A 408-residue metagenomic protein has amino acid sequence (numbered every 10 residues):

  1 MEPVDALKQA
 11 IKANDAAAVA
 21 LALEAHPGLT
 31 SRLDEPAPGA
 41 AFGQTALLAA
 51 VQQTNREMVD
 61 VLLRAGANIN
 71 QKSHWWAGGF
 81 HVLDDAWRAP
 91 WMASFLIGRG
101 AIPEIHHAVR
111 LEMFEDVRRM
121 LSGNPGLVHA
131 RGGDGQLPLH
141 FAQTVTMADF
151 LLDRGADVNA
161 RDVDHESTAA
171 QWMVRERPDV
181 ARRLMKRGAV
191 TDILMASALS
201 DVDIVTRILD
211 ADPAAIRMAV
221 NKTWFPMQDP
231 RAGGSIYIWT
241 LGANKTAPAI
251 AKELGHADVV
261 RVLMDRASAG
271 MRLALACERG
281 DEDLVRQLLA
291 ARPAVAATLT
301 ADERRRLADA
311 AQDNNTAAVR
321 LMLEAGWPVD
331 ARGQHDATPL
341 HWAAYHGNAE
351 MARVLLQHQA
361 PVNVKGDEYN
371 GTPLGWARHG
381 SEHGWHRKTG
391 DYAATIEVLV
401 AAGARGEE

Functional and structural regions predicted by a protein language model:
M1-A6, P90-L111, R119, P178-L199 (+5 more regions): Ankyrin-repeat-protein effector appendages
M1-G39, L111-R131, S200-I216, R272 (+3 more regions): N-terminal segments that cap or nucleate solenoid repeat domains
P3, G43, W76-G79, G135 (+5 more regions): Start-of-repeat signature of ankyrin repeats
Q9-N14, A49-N55, V82-P90, H107-M113 (+10 more regions): Ankyrin repeat A-helix N-terminal signature
A18, E57-M58, W91-M92, D116 (+9 more regions): Conserved ankyrin/ankyrin-like repeat signature
L23-L29, V61-N68, G98-A101, L121-G126 (+8 more regions): Ankyrin repeat domain, specifically the short helix-to-loop turn at the C-terminus of the second helix of each repeat
T30-S31, A37, N70, V128-H129 (+7 more regions): Ankyrin-repeat junction/capping positions
D34, A40, S73-W76, G132 (+6 more regions): Ankyrin repeat boundary/linker residues
